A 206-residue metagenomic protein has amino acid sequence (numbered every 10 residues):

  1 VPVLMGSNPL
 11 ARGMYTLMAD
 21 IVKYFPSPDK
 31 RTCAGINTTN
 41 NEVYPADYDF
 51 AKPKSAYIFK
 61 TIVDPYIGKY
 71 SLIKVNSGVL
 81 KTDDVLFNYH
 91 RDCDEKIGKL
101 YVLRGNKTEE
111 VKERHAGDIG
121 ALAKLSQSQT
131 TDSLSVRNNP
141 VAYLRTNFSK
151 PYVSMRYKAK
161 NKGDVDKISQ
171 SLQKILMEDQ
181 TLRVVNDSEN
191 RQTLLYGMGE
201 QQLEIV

Functional and structural regions predicted by a protein language model:
V1-V206: Structural and coupling elements of P-loop NTPases
